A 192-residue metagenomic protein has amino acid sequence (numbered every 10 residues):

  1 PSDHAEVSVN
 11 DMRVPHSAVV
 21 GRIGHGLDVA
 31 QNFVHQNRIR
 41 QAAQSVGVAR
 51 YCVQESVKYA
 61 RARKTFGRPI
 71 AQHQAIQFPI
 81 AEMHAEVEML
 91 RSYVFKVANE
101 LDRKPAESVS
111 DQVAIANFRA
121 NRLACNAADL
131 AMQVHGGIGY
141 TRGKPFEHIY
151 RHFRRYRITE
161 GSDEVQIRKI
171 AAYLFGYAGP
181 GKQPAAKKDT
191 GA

Functional and structural regions predicted by a protein language model:
P1-A5: FAD-binding subdomain of flavoenzyme oxidoreductases
E6-M12, H16, I23-A192: Alpha-helical interface subdomain recognition
